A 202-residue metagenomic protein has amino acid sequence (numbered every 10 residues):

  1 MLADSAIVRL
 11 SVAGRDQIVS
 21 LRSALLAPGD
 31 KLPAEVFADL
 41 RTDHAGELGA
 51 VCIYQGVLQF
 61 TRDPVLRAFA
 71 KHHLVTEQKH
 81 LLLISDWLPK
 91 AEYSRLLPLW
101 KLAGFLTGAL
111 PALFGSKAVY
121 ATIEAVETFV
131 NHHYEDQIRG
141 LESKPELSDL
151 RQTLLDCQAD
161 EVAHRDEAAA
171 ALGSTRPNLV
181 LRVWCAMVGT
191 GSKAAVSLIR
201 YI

Functional and structural regions predicted by a protein language model:
M1-I202: Non-heme di-metal
